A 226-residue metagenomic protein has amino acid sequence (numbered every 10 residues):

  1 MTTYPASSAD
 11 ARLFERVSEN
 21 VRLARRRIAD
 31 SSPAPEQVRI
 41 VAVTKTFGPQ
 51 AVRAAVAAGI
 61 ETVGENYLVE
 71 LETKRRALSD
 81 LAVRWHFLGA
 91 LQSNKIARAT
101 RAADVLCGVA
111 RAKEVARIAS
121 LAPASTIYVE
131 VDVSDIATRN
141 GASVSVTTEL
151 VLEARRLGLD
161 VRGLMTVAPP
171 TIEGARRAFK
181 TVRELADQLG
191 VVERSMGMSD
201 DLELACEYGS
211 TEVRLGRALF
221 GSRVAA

Functional and structural regions predicted by a protein language model:
M1-V192, M198-D200, C206-Y208, F220: Conserved alpha/beta-domain cores
S210-A226: Gly/Pro- and small hydrophobic-enriched strand-loop and loop-to-helix capping segments that sit at the rims
